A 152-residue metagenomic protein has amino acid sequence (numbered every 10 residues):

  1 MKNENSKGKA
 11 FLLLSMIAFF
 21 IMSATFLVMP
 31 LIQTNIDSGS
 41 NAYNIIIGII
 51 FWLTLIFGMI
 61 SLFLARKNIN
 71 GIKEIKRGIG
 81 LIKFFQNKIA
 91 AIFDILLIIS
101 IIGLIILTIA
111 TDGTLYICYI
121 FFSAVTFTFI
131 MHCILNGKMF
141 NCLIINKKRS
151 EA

Functional and structural regions predicted by a protein language model:
M1-A65: N-terminal first transmembrane alpha-helix
M1-K9, G78-K83, C142-R149: Cytosolic juxtamembrane N-terminal segments of multi-pass membrane proteins
L12-F19, I89-L97: Select subsegments of transmembrane alpha-helices in polytopic membrane proteins, especially boundary-proximal
S23, L27-P30, G78-L81, I105-T108 (+1 more regions): Hydrophobic membrane-targeting alpha-helices
I36-S40, I82, L115: Juxtamembrane/interface segments of multi-pass membrane proteins
L62-K76, T126-A152: Cytosolic juxtamembrane helix at the C-terminal end of the final transmembrane segment
L64-I95: Loop-to-transmembrane helix junctions at the membrane interface
I95-A124: Alpha-helical transmembrane segments and their membrane-interface junctions in multi-pass membrane proteins
